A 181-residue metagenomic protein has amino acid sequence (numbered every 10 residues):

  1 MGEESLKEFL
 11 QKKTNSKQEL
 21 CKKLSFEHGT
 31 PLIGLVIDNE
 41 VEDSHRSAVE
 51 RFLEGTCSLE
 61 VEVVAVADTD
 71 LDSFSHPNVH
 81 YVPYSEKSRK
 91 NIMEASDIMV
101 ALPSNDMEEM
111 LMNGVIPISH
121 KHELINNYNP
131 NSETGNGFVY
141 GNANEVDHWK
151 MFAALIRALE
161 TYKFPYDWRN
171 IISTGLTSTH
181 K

Functional and structural regions predicted by a protein language model:
M1-K181: Catalytic cores of carbohydrate-active enzymes across secretory and cytosolic contexts
